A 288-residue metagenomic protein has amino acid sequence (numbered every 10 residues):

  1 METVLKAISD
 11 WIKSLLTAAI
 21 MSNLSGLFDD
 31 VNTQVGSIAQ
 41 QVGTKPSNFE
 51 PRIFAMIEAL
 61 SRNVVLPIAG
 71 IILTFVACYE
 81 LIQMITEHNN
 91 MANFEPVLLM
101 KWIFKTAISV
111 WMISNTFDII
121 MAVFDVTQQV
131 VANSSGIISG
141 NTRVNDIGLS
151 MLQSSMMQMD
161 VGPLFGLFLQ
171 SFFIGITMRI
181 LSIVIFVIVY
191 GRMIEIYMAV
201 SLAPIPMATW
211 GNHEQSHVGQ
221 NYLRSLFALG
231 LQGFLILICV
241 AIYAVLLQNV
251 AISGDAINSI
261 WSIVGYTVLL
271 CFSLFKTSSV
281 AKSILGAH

Functional and structural regions predicted by a protein language model:
M1-I72, E87-V97, A107-T177, S216-N221 (+2 more regions): Gly/Ser-rich, low-complexity
L66-Y79, I196: Hydrophobic alpha-helical transmembrane segments
L73, F168, S182, F186: Short, contiguous, pocket-lining structural segments that sit at or immediately flank catalytic/ligand-binding sites
T74-L81, S171-F173, V200-P204: Transmembrane alpha-helical segments of multi-pass small-molecule transport proteins
L81-F94, S182-F186, H213-Q215: Membrane-water interface regions at transmembrane-helix termini and the short interhelical loops of multi-pass membrane
Q83-T86, K105-I108, A199: Sec-exported extracytoplasmic/periplasmic mature domains
S182-V189, M193-I196, V200-C239: Extended serine/threonine-enriched, polar tracts that run as long, contiguous segments within proteins
